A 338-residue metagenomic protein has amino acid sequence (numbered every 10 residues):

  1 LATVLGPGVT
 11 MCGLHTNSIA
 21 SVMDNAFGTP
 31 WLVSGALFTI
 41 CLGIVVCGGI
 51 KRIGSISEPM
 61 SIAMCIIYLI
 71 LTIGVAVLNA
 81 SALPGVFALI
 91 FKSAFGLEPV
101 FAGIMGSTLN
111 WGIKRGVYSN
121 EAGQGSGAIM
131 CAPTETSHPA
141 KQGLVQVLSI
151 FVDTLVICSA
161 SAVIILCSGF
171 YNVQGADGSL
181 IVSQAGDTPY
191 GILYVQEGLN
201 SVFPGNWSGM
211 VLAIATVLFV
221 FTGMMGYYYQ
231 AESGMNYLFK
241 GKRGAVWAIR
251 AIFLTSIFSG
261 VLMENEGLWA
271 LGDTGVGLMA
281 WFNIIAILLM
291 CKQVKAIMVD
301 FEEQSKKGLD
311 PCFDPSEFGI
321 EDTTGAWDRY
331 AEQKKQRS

Functional and structural regions predicted by a protein language model:
L1-P7, A36-L37, P99-S119, V156-S159 (+4 more regions): Select transmembrane alpha-helical segments in multipass membrane proteins
L1-V46, A215-M224: Helix-loop-helix module between adjacent transmembrane segments
A20-N25, F38-M60, N236-Y237, M263-L271: Membrane-water interface regions at transmembrane-helix termini and the short interhelical loops of multi-pass membrane
A36-I50, S61-S81, R115-V117, A140-G169 (+1 more regions): Selective recognition of specific alpha-helical transmembrane segments in multi-pass small-molecule
R52-I113: Helix-loop-helix hairpins and the membrane-proximal interhelical loops of multi-pass alpha-helical transport proteins
T72-L89, G103, P133-T134, L148-G191: Extracellular/periplasmic helix-exit of transmembrane alpha-helices
A122, A132-L144, V152, Y237-G244: Juxtamembrane helix-boundary/capping and inter-helix hinge elements in multi-pass membrane proteins
G277, I284-S338: Terminal cytosolic tails of multi-pass membrane transporters, especially the segment immediately following the final
